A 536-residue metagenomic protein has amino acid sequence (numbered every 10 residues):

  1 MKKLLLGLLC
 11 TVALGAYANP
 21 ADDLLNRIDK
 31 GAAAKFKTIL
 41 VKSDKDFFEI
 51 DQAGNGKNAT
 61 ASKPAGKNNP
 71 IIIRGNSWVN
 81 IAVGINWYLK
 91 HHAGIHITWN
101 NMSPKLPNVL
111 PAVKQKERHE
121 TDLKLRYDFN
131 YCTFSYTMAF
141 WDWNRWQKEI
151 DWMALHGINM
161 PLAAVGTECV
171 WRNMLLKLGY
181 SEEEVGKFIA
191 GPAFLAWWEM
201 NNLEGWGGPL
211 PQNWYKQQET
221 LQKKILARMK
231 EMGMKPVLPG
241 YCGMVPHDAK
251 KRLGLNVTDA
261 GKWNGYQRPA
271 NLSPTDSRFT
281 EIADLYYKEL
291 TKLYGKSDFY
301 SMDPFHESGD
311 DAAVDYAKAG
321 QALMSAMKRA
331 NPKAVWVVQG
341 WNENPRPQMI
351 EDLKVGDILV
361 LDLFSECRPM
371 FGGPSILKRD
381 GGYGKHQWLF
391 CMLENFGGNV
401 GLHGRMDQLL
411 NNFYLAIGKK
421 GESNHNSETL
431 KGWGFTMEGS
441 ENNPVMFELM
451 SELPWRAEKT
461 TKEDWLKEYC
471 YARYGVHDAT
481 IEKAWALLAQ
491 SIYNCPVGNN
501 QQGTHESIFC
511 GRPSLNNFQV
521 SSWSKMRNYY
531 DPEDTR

Functional and structural regions predicted by a protein language model:
M1-L4: Positively charged n-region of N-terminal signal peptides that target proteins for export
L9-A16: Hydrophobic h-region of N-terminal signal peptides that target proteins for export in Gram-negative bacteria
Y17-L123: Contiguous, structured surface segment used for ligand recognition
N69-G75, S135-F140, Q212-N213: Second-shell loop/turn segments in exported
V83, L123-G166: N-terminal structural segment of carbohydrate-active enzymes
I85-W87, W141-W146, L175-L178, A317: "Short basic amphipathic alpha-helical interaction patches in structured regions
H96, N100-L110, F129-T133, A154 (+4 more regions): Catalytic-core regions of glycoside hydrolase
